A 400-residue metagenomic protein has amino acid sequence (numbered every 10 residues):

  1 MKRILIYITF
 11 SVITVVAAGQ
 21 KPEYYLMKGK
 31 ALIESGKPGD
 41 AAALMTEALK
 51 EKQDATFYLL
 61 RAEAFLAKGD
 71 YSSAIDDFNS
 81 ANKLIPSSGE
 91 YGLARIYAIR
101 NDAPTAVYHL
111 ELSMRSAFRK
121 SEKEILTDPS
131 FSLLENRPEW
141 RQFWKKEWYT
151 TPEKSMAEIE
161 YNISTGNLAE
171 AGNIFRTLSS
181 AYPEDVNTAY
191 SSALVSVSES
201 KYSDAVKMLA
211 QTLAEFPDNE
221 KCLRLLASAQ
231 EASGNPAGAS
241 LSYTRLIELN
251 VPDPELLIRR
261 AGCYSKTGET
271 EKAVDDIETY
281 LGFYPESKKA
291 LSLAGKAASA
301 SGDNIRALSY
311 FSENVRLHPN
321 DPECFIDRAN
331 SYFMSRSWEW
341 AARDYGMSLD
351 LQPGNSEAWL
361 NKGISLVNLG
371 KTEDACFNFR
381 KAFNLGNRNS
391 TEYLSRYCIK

Functional and structural regions predicted by a protein language model:
P22-E23, A55-T56, S87-E90, S121 (+8 more regions): Helix-start (N-cap) detector for alpha-helical repeat units in TPR-like alpha-solenoids, especially tetratricopeptide
E47-A48, S80-A81, S113, T177-L178 (+6 more regions): Canonical positions in the second alpha-helix
K50-E51, N82-L84, S116, A181 (+6 more regions): Structural marker of alpha-solenoid helical repeat scaffolds
L60, G92, L126-D128, S191 (+6 more regions): Canonical tetratricopeptide repeat
I125-Y161, N368-K400: Terminal, low-structured helical/coil segments at or just beyond the last alpha-helical repeat
